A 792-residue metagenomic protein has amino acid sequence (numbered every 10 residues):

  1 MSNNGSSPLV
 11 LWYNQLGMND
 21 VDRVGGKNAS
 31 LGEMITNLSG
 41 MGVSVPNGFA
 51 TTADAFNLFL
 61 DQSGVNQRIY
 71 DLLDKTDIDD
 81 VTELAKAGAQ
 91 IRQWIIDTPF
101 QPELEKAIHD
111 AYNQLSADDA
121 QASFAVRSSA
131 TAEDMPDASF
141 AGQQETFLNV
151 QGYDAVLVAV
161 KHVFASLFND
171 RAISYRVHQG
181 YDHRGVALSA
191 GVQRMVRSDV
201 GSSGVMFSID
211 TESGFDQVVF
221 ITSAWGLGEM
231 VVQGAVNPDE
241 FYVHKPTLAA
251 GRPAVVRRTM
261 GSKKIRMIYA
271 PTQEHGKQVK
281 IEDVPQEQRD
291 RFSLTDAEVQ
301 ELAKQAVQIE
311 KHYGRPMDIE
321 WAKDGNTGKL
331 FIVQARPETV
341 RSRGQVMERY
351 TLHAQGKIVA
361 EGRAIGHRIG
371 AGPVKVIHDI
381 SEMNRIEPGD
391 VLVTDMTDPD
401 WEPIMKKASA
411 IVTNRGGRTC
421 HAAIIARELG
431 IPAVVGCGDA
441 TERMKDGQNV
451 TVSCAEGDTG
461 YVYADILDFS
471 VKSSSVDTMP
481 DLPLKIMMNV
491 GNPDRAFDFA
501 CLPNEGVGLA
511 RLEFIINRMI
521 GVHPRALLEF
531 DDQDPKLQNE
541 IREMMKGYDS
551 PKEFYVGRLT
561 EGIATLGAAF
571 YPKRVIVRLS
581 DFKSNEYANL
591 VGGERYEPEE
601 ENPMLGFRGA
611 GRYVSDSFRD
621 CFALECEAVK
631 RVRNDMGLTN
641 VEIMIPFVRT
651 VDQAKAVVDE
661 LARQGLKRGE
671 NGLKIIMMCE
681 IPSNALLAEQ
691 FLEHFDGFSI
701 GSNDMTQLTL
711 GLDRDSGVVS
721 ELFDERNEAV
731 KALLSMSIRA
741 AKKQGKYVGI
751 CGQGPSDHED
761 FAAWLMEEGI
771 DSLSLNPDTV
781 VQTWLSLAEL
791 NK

Functional and structural regions predicted by a protein language model:
M1-G191, Q286-A297, L302, E310 (+11 more regions): N-terminal beta-alpha lobe that positions the nucleotide/phosphoryl donor in ATP/NTP-coupled carboxylate activation
M18-D20, T51-F56, R92-I96, G180-Y181 (+4 more regions): Conserved short loop/turn motifs at secondary-structure junctions
N66, N326, E338-R343, M347 (+4 more regions): Acidic, glycine-rich flexible loop/linker segments
Y112, A120-A125, A130-F140, Q144-L148 (+4 more regions): Conserved alpha/beta-domain cores
A141-S174, S198-Q273, V333-R363, K407-N414 (+6 more regions): Extended active-site and interfacial segments that coordinate phosphate-rich ligands in large catalytic machineries
G142, G314-T339: Conserved metal-phosphate-binding beta-hairpin within the catalytic cores of diverse ATP-dependent phosphoryl-transfer
V218-D318, K323-D324, R363-G370, P388 (+7 more regions): Conserved catalytic alpha/beta cores of large enzymes that bind or transform nucleotide phosphates and polynucleotides
